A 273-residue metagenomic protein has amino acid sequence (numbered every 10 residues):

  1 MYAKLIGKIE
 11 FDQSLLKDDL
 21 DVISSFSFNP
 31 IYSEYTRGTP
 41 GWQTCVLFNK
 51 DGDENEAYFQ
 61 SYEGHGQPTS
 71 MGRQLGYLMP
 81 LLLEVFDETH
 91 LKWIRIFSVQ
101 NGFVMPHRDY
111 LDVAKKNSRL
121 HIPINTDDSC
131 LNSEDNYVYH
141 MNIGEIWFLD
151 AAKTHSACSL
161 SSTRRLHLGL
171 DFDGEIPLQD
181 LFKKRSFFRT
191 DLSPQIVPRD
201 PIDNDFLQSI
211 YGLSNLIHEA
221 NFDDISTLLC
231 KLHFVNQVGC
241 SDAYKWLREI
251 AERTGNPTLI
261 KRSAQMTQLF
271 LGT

Functional and structural regions predicted by a protein language model:
M1-V85, C240, Y244-E252, I260-G272: Non-heme Fe(II)/2-oxoglutarate
I94-A114: Conserved short histidine dyad/triad with adjacent acidic residue
I96, S118-I124, I146-F148, S162-D180: A short hydrophobic beta-strand segment most commonly corresponding to one strand of the jelly-roll/cupin
M105, P123-N142: A short beta-strand-loop-beta hairpin characteristic of the jelly-roll/cupin
P106-H107, C130-N132, L149-D150, T154-S161: Short beta-strand His + acidic residue motifs that chelate non-heme Fe in jelly-roll/DSBH and cupin folds
Y137, I143-A152: Basic (Lys/Arg-enriched) interaction patch that binds polyanionic ligands
G169-D224: Charged, amphipathic alpha-helical linkers/stalks
P201-G272: Alpha-helical protein-protein interaction scaffolds
